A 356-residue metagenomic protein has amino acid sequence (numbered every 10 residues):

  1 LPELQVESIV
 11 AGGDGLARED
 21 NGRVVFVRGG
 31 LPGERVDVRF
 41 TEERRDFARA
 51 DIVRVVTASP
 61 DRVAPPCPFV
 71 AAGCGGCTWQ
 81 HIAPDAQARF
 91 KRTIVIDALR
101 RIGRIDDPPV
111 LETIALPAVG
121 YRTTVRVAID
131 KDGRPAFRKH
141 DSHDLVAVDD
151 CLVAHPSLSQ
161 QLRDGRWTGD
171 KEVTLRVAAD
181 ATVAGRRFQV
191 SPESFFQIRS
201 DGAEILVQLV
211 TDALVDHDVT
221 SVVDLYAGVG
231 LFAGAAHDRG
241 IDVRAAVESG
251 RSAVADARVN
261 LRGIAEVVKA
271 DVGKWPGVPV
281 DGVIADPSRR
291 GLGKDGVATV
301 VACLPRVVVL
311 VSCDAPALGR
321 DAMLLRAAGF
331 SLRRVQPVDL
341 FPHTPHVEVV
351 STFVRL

Functional and structural regions predicted by a protein language model:
L1, Q5, A11, W167-L356: Rossmann-like S-adenosyl-L-methionine
L1-P65, F69-V70, D85, S142 (+1 more regions): Terminal RNA-binding accessory module
A11-G13, R44-D46, V119-Y121, K131 (+1 more regions): Short flexible coil/turn linkers enriched for glycine and charged/polar residues that connect secondary-structure
E19-D20, K131, V148, V183-A184: Structural motif
R35, F47-R49, R122-R126, D132-R134 (+3 more regions): Broad gene-expression machinery/nucleic-acid interaction feature
D37-R39, R126, V223: Hydrophobic beta-strand signal
T41-E43, V55-V56, A128-D130, V354-L356: Solvent-exposed residues in well-ordered beta-strands and their adjoining turns, especially edge/terminal strands
V53-T168, F196: Extended interfacial segments that mediate partner engagement and assembly in macromolecular machines
